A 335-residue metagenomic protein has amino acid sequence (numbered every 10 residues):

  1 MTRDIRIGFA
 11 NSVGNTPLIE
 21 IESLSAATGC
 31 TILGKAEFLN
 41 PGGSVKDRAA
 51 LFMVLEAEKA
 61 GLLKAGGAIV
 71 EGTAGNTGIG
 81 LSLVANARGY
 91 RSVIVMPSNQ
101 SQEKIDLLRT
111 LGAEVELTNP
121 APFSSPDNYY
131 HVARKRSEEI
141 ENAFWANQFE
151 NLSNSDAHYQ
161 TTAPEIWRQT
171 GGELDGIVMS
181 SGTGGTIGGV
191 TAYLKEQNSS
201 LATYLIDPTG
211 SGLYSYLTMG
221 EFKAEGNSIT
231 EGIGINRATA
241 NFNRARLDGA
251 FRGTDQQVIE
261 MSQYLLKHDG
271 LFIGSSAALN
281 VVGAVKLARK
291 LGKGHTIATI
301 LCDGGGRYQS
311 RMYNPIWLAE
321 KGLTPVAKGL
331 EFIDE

Functional and structural regions predicted by a protein language model:
M1-E335: PLP-dependent amino-acid enzyme catalytic core
